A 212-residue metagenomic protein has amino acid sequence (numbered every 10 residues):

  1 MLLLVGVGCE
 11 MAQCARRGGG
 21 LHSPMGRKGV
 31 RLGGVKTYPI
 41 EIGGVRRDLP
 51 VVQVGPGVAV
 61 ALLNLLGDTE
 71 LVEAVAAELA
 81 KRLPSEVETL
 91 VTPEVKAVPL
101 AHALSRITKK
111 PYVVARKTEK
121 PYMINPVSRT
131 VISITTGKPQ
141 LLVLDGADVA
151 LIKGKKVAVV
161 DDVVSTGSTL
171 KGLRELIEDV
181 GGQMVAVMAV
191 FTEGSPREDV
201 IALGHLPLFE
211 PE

Functional and structural regions predicted by a protein language model:
M1-R31: N-terminal amphipathic/basic-hydrophobic helices that include classical n-h-c signal peptides and signal-anchor
G20, G26-V87: Active-site-facing substrate-recognition patch
G26-L32, I40, K171-E212: PRPP-dependent phosphoribosyltransferase catalytic core
E88, K155, V185: Conserved acidic residues
E88-E94: Short glycine-rich phosphate-binding loop at a beta-alpha junction
P99-T108, R174: Short Gly/Thr/Asp-enriched flexible loops that form oxyanion-binding sites at enzyme active sites
K110-V157: Short, glycine/charge-rich flexible loops or terminal/linker lids adjacent to PRPP-binding catalytic cores
D161-R174: Acidic, divalent-metal-coordinating active-site segment for phosphoryl/phosphodiester hydrolysis, typified by short
